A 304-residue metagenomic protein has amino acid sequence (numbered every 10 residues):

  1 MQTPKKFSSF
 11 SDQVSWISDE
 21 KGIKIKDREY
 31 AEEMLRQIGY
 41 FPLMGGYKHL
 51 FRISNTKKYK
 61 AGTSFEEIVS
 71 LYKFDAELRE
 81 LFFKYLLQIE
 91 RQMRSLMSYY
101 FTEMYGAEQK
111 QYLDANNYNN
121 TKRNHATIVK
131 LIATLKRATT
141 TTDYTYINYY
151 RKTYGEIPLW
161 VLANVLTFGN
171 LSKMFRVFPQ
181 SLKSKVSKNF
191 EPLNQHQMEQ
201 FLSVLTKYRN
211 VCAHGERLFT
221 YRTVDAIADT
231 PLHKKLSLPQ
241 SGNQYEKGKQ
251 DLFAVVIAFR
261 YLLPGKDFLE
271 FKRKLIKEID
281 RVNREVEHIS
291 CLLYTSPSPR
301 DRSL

Functional and structural regions predicted by a protein language model:
Q2-Q197, F219-T220, D251-L252, L262-E278: Short, contiguous, well-structured surface segments enriched in hydrophobic/aromatic residues
Q88, Q92, V204-K207, V211 (+2 more regions): Charged, amphipathic alpha-helical oligomerization/scaffolding segments
G169, P231-E270: Amphipathic, Lys/Arg-enriched alpha-helical patches that create a basic surface for binding polyanionic ligands
P192-Q200, T206, K235: Extended oligomerization regions of viral-like shell subunits
Q200-V224: Histidine-centered, metal-coordinating catalytic motifs and their short helical/loop contexts
R222-H233: Active/binding-pocket-proximal capping segment
E270-L292: C-terminal/domain-terminus segments
Y294-D301: Conserved small/polar residues in nucleotide/adenosyl-binding loops
